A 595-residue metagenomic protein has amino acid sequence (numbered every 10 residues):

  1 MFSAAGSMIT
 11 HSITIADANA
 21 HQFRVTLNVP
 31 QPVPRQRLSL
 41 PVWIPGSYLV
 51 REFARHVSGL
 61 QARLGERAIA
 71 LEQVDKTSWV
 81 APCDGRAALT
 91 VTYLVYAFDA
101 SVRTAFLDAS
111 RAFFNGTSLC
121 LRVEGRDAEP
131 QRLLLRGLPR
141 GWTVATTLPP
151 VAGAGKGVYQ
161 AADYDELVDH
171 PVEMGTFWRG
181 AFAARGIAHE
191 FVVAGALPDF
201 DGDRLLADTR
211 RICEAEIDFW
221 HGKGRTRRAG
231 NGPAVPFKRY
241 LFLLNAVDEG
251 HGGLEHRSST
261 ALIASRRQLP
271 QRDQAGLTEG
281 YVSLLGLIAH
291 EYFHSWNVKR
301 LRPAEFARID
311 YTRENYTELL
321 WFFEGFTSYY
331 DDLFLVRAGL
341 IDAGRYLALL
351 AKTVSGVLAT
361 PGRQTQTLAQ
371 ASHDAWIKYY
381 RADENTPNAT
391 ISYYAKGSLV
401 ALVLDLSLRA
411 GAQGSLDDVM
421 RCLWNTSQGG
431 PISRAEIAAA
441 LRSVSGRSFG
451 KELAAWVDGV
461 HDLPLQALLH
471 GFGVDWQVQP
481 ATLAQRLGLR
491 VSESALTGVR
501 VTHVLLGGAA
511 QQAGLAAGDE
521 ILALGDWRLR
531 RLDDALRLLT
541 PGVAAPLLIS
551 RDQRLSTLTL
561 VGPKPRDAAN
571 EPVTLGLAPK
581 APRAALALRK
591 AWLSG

Functional and structural regions predicted by a protein language model:
F2-H21, V25-N28: Non-catalytic, glycine-rich low-complexity segments
I15-A16, G46-D108, V123: A surface-exposed beta-strand-loop module
F23-A54, C120-L138: Surface-exposed beta-strand/loop patches in extracellular or lumenal glycoproteins
P41, T92-G175: Extended, low-hydrophobicity, Ser/Thr/Pro/Gly-biased non-transmembrane segments
F53-G59, A128-A145, P149, Q160-D165 (+5 more regions): Zn2+-dependent metallopeptidase catalytic core
A181-L320: Juxtacatalytic substrate-recognition/specificity segment
T260-R267, R300-L301, T312-T365, L548: Post-HExxH zinc-binding segment in Zn-dependent metallohydrolases
D331, I341-G595: C-terminal recognition in membrane/secretory proteostasis and scaffolding
